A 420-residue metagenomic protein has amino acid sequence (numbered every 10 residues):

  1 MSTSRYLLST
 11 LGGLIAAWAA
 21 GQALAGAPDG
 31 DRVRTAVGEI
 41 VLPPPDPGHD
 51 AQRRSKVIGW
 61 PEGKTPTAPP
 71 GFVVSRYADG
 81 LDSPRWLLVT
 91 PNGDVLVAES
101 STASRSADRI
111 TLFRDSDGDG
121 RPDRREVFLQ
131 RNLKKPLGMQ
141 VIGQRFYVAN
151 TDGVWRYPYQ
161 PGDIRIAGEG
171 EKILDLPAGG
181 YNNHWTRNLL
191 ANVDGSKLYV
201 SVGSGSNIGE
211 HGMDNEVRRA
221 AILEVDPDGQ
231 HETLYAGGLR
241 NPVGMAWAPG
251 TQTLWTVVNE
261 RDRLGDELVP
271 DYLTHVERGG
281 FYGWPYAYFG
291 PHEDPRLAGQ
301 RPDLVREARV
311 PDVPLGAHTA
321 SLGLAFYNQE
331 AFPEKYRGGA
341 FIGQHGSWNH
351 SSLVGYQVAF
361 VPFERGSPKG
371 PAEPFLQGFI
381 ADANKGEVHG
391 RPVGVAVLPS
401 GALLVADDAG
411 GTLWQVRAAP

Functional and structural regions predicted by a protein language model:
G26-P69, T186, S204-G209, V217-Q230 (+4 more regions): Beta-propeller domain segments
A78-G80, V127-N132, I173-Y181, L234-G238 (+3 more regions): Surface loop/turn motifs at the tips and blade-to-blade linkers of beta-strand repeat domains
L87, M139, L189, P242-M245 (+2 more regions): Hydrophobic core register within WD40 beta-propeller blades
T90-N92, V141-G143, A191-G195, P249-T251 (+2 more regions): Residue-level detector of Asp-centered blade-edge/turn motifs that repeat once per structural unit in beta-propeller
D94-L96, R145-V148, K197-S201, T253-V257 (+2 more regions): Conserved beta-propeller blade signature
T102-D108, A149-N150, I166, I208-R218 (+3 more regions): Short, solvent-exposed loop/turn segments at conserved positions within beta-propeller repeat blades
R124-P136, Q140-I142, T151-N192: Asp-box/WD-like beta-propeller blade repeats and closely related beta-sheet repeat scaffolds
A396-P420: Blade-level signature of beta-propeller repeat domains, shared across WD40, Kelch, NHL, RCC1 and BNR/Asp-box propellers
